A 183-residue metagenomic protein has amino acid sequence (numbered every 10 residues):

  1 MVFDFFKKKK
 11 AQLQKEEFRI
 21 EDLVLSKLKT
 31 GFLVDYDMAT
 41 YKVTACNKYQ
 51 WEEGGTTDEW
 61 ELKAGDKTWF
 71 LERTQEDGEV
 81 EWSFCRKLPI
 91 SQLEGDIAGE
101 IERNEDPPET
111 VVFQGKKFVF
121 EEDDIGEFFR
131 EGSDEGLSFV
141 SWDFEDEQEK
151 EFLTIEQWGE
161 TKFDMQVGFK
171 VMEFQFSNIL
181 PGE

Functional and structural regions predicted by a protein language model:
M1-E183: Mixed-charge, low-complexity intrinsically disordered regions
